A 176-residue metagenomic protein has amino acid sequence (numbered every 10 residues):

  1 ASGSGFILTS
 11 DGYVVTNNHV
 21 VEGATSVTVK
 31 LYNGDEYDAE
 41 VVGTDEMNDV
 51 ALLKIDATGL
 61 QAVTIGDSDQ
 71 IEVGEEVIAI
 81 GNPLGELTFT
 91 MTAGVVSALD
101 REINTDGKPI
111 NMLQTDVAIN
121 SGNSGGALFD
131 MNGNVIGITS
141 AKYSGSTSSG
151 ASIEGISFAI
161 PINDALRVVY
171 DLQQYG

Functional and structural regions predicted by a protein language model:
A1-G176: Serine-dependent protease modules
